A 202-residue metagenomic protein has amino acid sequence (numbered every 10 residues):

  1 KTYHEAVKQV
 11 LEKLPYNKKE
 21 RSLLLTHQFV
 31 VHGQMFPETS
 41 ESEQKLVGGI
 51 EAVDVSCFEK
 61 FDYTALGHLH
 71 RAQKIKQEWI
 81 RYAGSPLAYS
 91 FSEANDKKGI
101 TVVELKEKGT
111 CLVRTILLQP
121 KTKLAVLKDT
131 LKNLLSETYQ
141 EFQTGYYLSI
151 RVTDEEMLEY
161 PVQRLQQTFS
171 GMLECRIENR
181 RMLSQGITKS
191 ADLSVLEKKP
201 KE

Functional and structural regions predicted by a protein language model:
K1-L46, P86: Conserved catalytic scaffold of divalent metal-dependent phosphoesterases
Y16-K18, V55-K60, Q140-Q143, T168: Short, conserved loop/helix-junction motifs that constitute active-site signature segments in enzyme catalytic cores
K18-R21, Q77, T110-C111: Beta-strand-turn-beta hairpins that frame and shape the catalytic cleft of phosphate-ester-processing enzymes
L23-H27, A65, S149: Structural motif
L25, I100-V102, T115: Conserved hydrophobic/aromatic beta-strand scaffold that supports enzyme active sites
V30-V31, R71, L87-Y89, Q119-K123 (+1 more regions): Short, catalytically relevant binding-site loops at active-site mouths
H32, F36-G109: Conserved beta-sheet core of the metallophosphoesterase superfamily
L105-E202: Accessory, non-catalytic peripheral segments of nucleic-acid enzymes
